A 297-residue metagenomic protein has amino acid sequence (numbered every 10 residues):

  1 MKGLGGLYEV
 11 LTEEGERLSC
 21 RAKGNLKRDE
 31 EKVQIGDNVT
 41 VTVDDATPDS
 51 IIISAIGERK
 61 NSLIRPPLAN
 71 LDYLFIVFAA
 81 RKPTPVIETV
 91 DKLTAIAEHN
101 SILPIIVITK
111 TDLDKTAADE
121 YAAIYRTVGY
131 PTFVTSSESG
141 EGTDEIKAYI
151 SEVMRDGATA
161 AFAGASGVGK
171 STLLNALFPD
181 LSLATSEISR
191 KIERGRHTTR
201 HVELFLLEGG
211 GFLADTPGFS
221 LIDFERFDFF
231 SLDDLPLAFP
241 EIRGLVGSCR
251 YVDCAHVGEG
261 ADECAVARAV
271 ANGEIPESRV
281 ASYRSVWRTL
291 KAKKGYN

Functional and structural regions predicted by a protein language model:
M1-L4: Structural detector for short beta-strands of small beta-barrel domains
G6, G24, D29-T47, A55-Y73 (+4 more regions): Helix-rich effector regions associated with P-loop NTPase G domains
Y8-T12, C20, V41: SH3/SH3-like beta-barrel fold
G15-N25: Short, structured beta-strand/loop micro-motifs enriched in basic residues and often containing a Trp
V43-D45, F78, L177: Conserved "cap/hinge" positions at secondary-structure junctions
L71-F78, E98-T111, G129-S136, A158: Conserved beta-strand/loop subsegment of P-loop NTPase cores
K110-V168: Canonical P-loop GTPase G-domain recognition
K170-S186: A conserved segment at the C-terminal end of the G1
